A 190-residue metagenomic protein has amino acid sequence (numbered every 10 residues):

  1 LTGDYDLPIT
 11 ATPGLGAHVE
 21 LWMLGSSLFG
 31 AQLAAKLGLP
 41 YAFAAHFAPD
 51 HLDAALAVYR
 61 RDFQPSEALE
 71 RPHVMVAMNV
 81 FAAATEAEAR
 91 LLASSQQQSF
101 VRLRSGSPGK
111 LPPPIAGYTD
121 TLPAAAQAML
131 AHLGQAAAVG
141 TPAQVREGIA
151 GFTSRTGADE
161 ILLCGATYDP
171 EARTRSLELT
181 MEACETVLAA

Functional and structural regions predicted by a protein language model:
L1-A11, D50-G157, E185-A189: An alpha-helical appendage that flanks or caps ligand/catalytic pockets
L1-G38: Aromatic- and glycine-enriched pocket-lining scaffold segments that form the walls of small-molecule binding clefts
G16-V19, Q135-A136, T167: Short, contiguous strand/loop micro-motifs
V19-L24, Y41-A44, P72-N79, D159-L163: Hydrophobic faces of well-ordered beta-strands that scaffold small-molecule active sites in alpha/beta enzyme cores
S27-A31, P49, E86, P142 (+1 more regions): Residues at or immediately preceding the N-termini of alpha-helices
S27-L56, R60: A conserved active-site cap/scaffold subdomain adjacent to cofactor or substrate pockets
T153-A190: Generic C-terminus detector
